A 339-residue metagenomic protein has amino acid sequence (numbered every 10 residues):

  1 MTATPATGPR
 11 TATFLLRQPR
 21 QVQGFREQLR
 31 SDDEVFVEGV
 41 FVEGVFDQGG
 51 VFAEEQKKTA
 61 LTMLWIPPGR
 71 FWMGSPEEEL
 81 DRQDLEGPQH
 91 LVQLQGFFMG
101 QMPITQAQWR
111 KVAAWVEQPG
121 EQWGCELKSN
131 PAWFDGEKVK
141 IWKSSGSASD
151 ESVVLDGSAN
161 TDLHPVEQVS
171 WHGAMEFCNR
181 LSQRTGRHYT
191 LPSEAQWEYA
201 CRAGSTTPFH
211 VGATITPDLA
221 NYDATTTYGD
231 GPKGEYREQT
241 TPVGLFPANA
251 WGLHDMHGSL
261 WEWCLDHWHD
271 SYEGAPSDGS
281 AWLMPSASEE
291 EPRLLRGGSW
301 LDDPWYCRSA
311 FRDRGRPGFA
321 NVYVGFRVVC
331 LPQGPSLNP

Functional and structural regions predicted by a protein language model:
M1-E117, W171-H172, E176-Q183, A203-T206 (+2 more regions): Short, compositionally biased
F46, H254-H257: Hydrophobic alpha-helical segments, especially N-terminal targeting/anchoring helices
L61, R187-H188, A248-W251: Short loop/turn microsegments at loop-to-beta-strand junctions
M73-D81, L91-L219, A224, Y228-G229 (+2 more regions): Active-site microenvironments of metalloenzymes and redox enzymes
E79-V92, A213-I215, D230-T240, M256-P339: Surface-exposed recognition segments
R202, A250, M256: Short, ordered coil/turn segments that flank beta-strands lining enzyme active or ligand-binding pockets
A220-L253: A short, contiguous structural element within a folded domain that forms the immediate neighborhood of a functional site
